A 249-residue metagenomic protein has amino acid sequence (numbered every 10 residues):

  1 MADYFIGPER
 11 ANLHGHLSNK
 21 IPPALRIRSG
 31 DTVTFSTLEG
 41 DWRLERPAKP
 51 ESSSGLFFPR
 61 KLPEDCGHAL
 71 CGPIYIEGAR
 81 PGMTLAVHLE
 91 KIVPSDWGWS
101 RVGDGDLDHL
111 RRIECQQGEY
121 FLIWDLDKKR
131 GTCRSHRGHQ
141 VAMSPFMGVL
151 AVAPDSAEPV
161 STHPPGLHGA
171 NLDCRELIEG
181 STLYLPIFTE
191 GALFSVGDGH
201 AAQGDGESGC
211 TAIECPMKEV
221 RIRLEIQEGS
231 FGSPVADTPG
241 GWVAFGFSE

Functional and structural regions predicted by a protein language model:
M1-L62: N-terminal, Lys/Arg-enriched amphipathic/low-complexity engagement segments that precede the first folded domain
P8-S18, P63-C71, V160-H168: Short, structured beta-strand/loop micro-motifs enriched in basic residues and often containing a Trp
F35, T84-V87, L185: A generic structural signal for residues embedded in beta-strands
G40-E51, I92-V102, G191-A201: Short, Lys/Arg- and Gly-enriched loop/turn segments at beta-strand edges
K91-E179, Y184: Intrinsically disordered, low-complexity linker/loop segments enriched in Gly/Pro and charged/polar residues
P145-N171, R175-E249: Conserved mixed alpha/beta catalytic, RNA-binding, or beta-rich assembly cores of soluble enzyme, regulatory
